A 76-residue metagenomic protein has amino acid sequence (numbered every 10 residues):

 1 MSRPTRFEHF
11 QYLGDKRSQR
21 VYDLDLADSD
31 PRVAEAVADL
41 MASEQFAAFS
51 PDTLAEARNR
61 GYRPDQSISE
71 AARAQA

Functional and structural regions predicted by a protein language model:
M1-A76: Mature, structured domains enriched in cysteine- and short glycine motifs
